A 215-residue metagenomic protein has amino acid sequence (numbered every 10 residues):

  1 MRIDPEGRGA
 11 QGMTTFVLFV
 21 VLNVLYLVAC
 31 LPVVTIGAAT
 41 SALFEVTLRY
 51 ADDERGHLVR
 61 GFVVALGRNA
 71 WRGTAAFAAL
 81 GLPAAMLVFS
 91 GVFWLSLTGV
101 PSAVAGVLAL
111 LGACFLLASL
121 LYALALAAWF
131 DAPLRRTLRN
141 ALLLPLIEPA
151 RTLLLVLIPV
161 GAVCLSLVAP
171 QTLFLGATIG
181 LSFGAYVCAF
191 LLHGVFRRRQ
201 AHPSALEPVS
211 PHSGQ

Functional and structural regions predicted by a protein language model:
M1-A105, A109, S119-Q215: Helix-coil boundary and N-terminal low-complexity module in membrane systems
L116: Active-site beta-strand-loop-beta-strand hairpin of nuclease catalytic cores that positions key catalytic residues
